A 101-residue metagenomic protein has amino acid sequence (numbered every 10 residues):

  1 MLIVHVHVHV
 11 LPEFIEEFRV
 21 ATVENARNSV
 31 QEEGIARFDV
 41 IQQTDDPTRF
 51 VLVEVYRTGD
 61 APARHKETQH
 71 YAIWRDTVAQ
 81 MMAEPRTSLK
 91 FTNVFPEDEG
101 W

Functional and structural regions predicted by a protein language model:
L2, V40-T48, D76-W101: Glycine-rich beta-strand-turn "strand-cap" elements at beta-sheet edges
L2-H9, D39-K66: Short, well-ordered beta-strand segments in beta-rich or mixed alpha/beta enzyme and ligand-binding folds
L2-V40: N-terminal first-folded block
E13-I15, D45, A61, F95-P96: Generic "edge-of-domain/loop-turn" microfeature
F14, T48, H70: Short phosphate-engaging motifs
V20-A36, V55-L89: An amphipathic, aromatic/His-enriched active-site/gating alpha helix that lines ligand/cofactor pockets
